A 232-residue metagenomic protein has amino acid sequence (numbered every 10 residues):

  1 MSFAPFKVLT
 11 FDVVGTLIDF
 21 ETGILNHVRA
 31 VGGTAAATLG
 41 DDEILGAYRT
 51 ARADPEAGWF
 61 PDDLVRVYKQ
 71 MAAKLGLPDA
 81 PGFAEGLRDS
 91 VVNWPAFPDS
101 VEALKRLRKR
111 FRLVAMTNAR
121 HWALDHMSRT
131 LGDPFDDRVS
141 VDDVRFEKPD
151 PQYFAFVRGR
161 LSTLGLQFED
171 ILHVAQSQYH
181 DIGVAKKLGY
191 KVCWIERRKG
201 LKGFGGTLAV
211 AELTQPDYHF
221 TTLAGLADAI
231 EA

Functional and structural regions predicted by a protein language model:
M1-L9, E21-T22, K105, R112-A232: Asp-based, Mg2+/Mn2+-dependent phosphohydrolase catalytic module
S2-P98, K109, A123: N-terminal helical cap/lid subdomain that shapes the substrate entry/recognition surface in HAD-like hydrolases
S100-A103: Alpha-helical packing segments of well-folded alpha/beta enzyme cores
